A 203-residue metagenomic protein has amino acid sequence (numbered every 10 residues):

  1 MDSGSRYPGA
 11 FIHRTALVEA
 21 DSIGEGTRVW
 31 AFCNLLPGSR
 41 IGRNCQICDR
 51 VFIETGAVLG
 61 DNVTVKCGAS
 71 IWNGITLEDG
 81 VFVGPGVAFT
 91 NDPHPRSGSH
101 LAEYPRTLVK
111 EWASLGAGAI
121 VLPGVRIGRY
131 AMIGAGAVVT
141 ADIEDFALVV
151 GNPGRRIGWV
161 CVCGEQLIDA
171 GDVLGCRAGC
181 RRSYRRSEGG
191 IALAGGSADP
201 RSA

Functional and structural regions predicted by a protein language model:
M1-P8, S197-A203: Short, low-complexity, intrinsically disordered N-terminal peptides in bacterial proteins
S5-V150, G154-R156: Structural signal for interior beta-strand "rungs" in well-ordered beta-sheet cores of soluble enzyme domains
V87, R155-G158, E165, I191: Flexible, active-site-adjacent loop/turn segments at secondary-structure boundaries
D145-N152, V160-G171: Short, intrinsically disordered, charge-biased short linear motifs at domain edges
D172-S183: Cysteine-rich micro-motifs
V173, E188, R201-A203: Intrinsically disordered, low-complexity terminal tails/loops enriched in metal-binding residues
R182-D199: Short metal-binding segments enriched for Cys and/or His
